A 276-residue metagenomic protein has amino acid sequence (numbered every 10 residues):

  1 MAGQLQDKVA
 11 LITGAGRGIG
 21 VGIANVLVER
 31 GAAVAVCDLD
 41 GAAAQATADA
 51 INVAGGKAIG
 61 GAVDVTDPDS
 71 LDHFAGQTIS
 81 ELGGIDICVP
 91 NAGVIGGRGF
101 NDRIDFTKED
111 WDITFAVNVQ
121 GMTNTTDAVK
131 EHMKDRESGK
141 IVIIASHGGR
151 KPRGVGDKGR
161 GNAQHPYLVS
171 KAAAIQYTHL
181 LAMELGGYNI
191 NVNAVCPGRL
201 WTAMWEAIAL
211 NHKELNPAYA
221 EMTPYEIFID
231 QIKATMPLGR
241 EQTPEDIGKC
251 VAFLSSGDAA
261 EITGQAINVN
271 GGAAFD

Functional and structural regions predicted by a protein language model:
G3-V34: Canonical Rossmann dinucleotide-binding motif of NAD(H)/NADP(H)-dependent dehydrogenases/reductases, specifically
Q4-Q6, I95, F100, R240 (+2 more regions): Short C-terminal tail/terminal secondary-structure segment of NAD(P)H-dependent dehydrogenase/reductase domains
G99-D112, V155, A163, I232: Substrate-binding pocket helix/loop in short-chain dehydrogenase/reductase
I104-T123, S138, V142, Y167 (+1 more regions): Catalytic Tyr-X3-Lys loop
T126, S170, T178: Active-site helix of classical SDR
E131, M183-E184, A260: Alpha-helical segment proximal to the catalytic Tyr-Lys
S146: Residue(s) in the substrate-gating loop at a strand-loop-helix junction that position the organic substrate next
G186, N191, I262-G264: Short, small/polar-rich loop/turn modules that mediate ligand/substrate recognition or access, typified
